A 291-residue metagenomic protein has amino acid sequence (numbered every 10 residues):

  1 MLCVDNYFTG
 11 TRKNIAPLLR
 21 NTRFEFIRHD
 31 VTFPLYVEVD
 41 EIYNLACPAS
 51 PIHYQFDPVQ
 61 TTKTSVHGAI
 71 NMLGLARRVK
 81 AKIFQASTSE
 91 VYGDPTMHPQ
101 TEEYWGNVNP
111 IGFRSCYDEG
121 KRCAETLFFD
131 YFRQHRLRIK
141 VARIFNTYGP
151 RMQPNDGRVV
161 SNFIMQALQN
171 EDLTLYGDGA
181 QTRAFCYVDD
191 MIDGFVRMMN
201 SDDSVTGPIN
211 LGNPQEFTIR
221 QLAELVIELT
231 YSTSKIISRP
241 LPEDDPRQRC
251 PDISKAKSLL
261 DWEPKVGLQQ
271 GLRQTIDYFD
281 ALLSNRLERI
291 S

Functional and structural regions predicted by a protein language model:
M1-T147, D189, Q274, Y278-S291: N-terminal Rossmann-like NAD(P)+-binding domain of SDR-like oxidoreductases, especially those catalyzing
G10, F56, T64-H67, S115 (+6 more regions): Residue-level signal for the nucleotide or nucleotide-sugar donor/cofactor binding architecture
T22-F24, E102-V108, R136, I164-L175 (+2 more regions): A short C-terminal helix-loop "cap" of Rossmann-like NAD(P)-dependent dehydrogenase/epimerase domains
I42, M191, F195, L211 (+3 more regions): Non-catalytic, hydrophobic alpha-helical segments
A76, F132, A167, L175 (+2 more regions): Hydrophobic pocket-lining residues that define ligand/cofactor binding sites across diverse proteins
R122, R138, T147-N162, Q169-D172 (+5 more regions): Glycine/proline-rich active-site loop of Rossmann-fold NAD(P)-dependent oxidoreductases
D178-A180, T206-I209, F217-E224, Y231-Q248 (+2 more regions): C-terminal "lid/loop" region of Rossmann-like NAD(P)-dependent oxidoreductases
F195-M199, A223-V226, L272-F279: Hydrophobic "lid"/C-terminal helical patch of Rossmann-like NAD(P)-dependent dehydrogenase/epimerase domains
